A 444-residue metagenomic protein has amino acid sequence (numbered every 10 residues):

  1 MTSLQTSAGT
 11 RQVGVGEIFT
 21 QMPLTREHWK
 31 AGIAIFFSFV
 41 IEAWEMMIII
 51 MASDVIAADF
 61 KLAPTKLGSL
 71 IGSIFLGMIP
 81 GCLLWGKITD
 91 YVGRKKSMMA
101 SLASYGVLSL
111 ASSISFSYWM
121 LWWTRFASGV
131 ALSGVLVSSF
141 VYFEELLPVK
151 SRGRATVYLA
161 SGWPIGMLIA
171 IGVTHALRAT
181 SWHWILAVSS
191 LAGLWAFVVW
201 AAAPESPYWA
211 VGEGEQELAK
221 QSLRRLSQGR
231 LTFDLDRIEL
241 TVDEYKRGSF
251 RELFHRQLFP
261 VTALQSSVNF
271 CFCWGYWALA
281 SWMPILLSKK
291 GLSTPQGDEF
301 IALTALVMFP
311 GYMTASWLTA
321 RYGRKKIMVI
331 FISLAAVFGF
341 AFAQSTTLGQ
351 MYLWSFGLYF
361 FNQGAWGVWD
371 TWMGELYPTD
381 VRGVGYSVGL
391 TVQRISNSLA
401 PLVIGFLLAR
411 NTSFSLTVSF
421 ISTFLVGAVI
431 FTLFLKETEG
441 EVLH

Functional and structural regions predicted by a protein language model:
T2-H444: Transmembrane-helix signature of 12-pass secondary carriers
